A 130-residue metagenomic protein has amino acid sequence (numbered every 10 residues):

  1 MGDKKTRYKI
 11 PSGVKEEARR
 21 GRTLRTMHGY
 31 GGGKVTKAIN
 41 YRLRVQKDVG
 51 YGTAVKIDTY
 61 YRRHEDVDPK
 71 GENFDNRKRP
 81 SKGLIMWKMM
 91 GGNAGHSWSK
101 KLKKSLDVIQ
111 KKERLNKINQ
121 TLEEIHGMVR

Functional and structural regions predicted by a protein language model:
M1-R130: Arg/Lys-rich, low-complexity, intrinsically disordered basic segments
